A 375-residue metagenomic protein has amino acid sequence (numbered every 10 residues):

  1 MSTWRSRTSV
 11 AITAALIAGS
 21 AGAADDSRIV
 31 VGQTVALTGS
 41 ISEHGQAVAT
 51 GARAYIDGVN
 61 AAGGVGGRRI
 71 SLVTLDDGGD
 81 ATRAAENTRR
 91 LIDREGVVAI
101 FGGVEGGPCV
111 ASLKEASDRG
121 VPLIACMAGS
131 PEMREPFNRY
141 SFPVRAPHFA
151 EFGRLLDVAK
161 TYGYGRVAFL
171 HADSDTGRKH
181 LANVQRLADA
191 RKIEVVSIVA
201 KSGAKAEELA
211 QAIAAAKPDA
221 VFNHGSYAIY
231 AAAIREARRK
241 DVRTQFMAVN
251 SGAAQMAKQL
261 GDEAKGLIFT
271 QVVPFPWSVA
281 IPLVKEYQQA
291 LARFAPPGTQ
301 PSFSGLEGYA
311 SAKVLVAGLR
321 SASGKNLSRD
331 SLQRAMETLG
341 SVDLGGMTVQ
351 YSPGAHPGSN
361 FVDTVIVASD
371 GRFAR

Functional and structural regions predicted by a protein language model:
M1-V10: Bacterial N-terminal signal peptides that target proteins for export
A18-A21: N-terminal signal peptide c-region/cleavage motif recognized by signal peptidases
R28-R53, L75-T82, V104-E105, L170-R178 (+2 more regions): Extracytoplasmic "Venus flytrap"
R28-V30, E43-T50, A62-E132, S202-A206 (+2 more regions): Beta-alpha junction/loop-to-helix N-cap segments that form part of ligand/metal-binding clefts
E86, P131-E132, R139-D241, W277-K285 (+1 more regions): Extracellular/periplasmic Venus flytrap/periplasmic-binding protein
L91, E95-V104, I124-C126, A168-H171 (+4 more regions): Periplasmic-binding protein-like
I234-G308, F373-A374: Extracellular/periplasmic periplasmic-binding protein-like sensory domains
R293-L306, V316-A374: Segments of small-molecule ligand-sensing domains
